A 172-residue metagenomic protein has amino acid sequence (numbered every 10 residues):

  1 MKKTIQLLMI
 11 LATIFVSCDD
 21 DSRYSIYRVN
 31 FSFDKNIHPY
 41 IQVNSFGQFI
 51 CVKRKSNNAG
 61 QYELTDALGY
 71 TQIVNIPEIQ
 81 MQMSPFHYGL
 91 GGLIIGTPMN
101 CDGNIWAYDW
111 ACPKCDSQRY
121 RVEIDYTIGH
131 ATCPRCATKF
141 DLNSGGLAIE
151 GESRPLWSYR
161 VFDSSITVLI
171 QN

Functional and structural regions predicted by a protein language model:
K2-I10: Sec-dependent signal peptide recognition, specifically the positively charged N-region followed immediately by
I5, P98-M99, A148: A general structural-boundary detector
L11, I105, Y126-G129: Residue-level signal for mature regions of secreted extracellular proteins and peptides
L11-A12, G151: Proline-rich low-complexity regions
I14-S17: C-terminal motif of bacterial Sec signal peptides marking the signal peptidase cleavage site
D21-I124, W157-N172: N-terminal pre-ligand scaffold of iron-sulfur
C115, C136-T138: Short Cys/His-rich metal-coordination motifs, predominantly Zn2+-binding knuckles/fingers
I128-A131, T138-N172: Polybasic, low-complexity binding patches
